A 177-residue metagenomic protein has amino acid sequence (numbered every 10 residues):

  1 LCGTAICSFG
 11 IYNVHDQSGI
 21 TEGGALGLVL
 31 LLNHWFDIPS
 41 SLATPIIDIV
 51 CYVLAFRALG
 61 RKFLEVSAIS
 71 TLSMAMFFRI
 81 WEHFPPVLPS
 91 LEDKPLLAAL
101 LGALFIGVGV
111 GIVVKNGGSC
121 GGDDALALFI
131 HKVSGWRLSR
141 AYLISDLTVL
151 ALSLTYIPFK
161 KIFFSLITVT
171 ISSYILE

Functional and structural regions predicted by a protein language model:
L1-E177: Core subunits and conserved enzymes of cellular information-processing and envelope-translocation systems across
